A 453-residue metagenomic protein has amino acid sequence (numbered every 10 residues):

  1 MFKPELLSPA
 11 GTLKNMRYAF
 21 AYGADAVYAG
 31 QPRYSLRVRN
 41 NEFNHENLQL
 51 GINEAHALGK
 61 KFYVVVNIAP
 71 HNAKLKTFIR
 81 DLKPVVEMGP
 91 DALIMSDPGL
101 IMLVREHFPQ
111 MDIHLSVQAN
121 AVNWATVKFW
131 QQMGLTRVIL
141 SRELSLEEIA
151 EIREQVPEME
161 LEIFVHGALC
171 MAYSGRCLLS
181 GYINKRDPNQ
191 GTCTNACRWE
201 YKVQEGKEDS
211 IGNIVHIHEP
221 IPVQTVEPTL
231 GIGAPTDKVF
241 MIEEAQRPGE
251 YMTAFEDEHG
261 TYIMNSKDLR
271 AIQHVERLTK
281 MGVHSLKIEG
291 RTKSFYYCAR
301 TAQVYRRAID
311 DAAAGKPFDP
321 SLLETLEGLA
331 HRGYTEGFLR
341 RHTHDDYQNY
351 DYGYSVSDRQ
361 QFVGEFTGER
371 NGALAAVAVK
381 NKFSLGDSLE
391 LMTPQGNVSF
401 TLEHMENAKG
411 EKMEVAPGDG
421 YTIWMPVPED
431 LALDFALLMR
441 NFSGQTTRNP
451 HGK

Functional and structural regions predicted by a protein language model:
M1-A21, A26-R33, I52, L58-I68 (+5 more regions): Surface-exposed amphipathic alpha-helical tracts and adjacent flexible/coil segments at the periphery of soluble enzymes
R37-E54: Glycine-rich, positively charged N-terminal anion/phosphate-binding segment
G99-L100: Alpha-helix capping/helix-boundary segments
F108: Conserved phosphotransfer cores of two-component systems
N123-A125: Conserved nucleotide-cofactor-binding alpha/beta core module
